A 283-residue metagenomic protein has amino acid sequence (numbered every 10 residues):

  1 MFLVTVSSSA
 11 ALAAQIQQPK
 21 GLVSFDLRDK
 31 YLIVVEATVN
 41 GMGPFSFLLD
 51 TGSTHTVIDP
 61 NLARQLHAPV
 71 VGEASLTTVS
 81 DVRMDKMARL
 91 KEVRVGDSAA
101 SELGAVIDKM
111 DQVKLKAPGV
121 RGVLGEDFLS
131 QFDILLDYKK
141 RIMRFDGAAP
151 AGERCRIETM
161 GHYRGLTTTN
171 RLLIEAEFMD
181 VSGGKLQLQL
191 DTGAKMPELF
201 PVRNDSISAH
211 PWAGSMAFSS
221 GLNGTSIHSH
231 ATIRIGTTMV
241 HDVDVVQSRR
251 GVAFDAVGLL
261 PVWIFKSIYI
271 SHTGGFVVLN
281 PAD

Functional and structural regions predicted by a protein language model:
M1-S9: Bacterial N-terminal signal peptides
A11-D283: Pepsin/retropepsin-fold aspartyl endopeptidases
